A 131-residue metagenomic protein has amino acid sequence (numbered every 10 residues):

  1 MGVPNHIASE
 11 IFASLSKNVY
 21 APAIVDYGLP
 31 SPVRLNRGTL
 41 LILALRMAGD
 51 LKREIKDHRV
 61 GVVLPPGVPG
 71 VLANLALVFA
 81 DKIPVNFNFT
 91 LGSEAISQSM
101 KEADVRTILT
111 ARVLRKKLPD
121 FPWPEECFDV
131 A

Functional and structural regions predicted by a protein language model:
G2-I24, I42-L43: A short N-terminal helical cap/helix-turn-helix that marks the beginning of AMP-binding/adenylate-forming
A23-L75, G92-S97: Conserved AMP-binding/adenylate-forming core of the ANL superfamily
V25-Y27, R106, A111, V130: Conserved residues at the C-terminal ends of beta-strands
L64, F87-N88, A111, E126-A131: Short beta-strand elements of ligand-binding domains
N74, F89-F121: Conserved ATP-dependent adenylate/AMP-binding module captured primarily in the ANL superfamily
V78: Short alpha-helix at the nucleotide-sugar/activated-sugar donor binding site of glycosyltransferases and closely
D81: Structured binding elements
